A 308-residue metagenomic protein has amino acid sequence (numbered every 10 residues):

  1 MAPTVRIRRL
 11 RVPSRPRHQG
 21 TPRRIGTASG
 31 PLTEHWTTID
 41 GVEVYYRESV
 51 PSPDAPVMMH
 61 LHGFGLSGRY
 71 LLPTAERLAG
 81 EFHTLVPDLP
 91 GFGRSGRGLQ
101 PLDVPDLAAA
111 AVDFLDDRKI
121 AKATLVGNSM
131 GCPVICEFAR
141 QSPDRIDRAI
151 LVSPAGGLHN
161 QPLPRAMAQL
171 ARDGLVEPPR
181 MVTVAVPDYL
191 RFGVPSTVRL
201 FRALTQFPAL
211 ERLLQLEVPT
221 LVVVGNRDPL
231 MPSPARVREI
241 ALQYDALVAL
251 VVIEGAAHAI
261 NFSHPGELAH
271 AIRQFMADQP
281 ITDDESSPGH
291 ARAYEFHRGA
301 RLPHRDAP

Functional and structural regions predicted by a protein language model:
V42-R94: Conserved HGGG/HGGXW glycine-rich cap/lid loop of the alpha/beta-hydrolase fold
P105-A123: Conserved acidic catalytic loop of the alpha/beta-hydrolase fold
P133-Q141, I146-E177: Flexible "cap/lid" loop of the alpha/beta hydrolase fold
V184-A209: Hydrophobic, aromatic-rich cap/lid helix
A209, V218, S233-L242: Short alpha-helix in the alpha/beta-hydrolase fold that links the catalytic acid
L216, V222-V224: Short beta-strand/loop motif that positions the catalytic acidic residue of the alpha/beta-hydrolase fold
R227-M231: Acidic catalytic loop of the alpha/beta-hydrolase fold
A256-A269: Catalytic histidine-centered segment of alpha/beta-hydrolase-like enzymes
